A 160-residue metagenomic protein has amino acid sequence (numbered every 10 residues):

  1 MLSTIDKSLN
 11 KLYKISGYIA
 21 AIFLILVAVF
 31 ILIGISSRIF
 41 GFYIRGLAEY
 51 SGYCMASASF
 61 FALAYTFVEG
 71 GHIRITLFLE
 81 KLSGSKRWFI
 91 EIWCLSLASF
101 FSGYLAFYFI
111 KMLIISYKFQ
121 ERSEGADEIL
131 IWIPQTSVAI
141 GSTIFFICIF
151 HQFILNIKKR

Functional and structural regions predicted by a protein language model:
M1-R160: Alpha-helical transmembrane segments and membrane-interface helix-loop junctions in multi-pass membrane proteins
